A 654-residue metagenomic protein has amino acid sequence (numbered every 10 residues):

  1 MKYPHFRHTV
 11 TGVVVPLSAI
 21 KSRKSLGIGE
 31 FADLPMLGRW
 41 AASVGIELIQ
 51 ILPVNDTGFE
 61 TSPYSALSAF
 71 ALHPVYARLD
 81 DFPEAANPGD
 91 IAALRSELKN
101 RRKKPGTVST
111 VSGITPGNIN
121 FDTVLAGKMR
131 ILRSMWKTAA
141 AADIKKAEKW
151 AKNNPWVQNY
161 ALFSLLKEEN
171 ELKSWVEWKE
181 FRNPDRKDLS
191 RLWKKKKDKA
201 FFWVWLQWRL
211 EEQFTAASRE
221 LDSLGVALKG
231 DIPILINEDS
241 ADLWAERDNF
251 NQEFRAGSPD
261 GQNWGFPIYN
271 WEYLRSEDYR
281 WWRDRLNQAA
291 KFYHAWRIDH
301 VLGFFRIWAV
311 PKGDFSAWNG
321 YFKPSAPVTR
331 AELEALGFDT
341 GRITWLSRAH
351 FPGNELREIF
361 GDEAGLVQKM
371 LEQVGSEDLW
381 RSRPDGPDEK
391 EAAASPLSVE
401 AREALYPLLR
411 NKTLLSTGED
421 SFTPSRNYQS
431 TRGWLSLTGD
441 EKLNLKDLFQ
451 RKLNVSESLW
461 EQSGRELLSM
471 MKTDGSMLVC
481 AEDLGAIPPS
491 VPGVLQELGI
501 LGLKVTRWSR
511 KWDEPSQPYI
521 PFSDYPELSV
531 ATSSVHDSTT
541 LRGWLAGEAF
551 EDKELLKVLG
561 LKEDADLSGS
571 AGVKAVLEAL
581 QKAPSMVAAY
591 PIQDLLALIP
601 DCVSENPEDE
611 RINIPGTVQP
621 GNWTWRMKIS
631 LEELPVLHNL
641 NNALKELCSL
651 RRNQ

Functional and structural regions predicted by a protein language model:
M1-Q654: Catalytic cores of glycan-processing enzymes that make or break glycosidic bonds
